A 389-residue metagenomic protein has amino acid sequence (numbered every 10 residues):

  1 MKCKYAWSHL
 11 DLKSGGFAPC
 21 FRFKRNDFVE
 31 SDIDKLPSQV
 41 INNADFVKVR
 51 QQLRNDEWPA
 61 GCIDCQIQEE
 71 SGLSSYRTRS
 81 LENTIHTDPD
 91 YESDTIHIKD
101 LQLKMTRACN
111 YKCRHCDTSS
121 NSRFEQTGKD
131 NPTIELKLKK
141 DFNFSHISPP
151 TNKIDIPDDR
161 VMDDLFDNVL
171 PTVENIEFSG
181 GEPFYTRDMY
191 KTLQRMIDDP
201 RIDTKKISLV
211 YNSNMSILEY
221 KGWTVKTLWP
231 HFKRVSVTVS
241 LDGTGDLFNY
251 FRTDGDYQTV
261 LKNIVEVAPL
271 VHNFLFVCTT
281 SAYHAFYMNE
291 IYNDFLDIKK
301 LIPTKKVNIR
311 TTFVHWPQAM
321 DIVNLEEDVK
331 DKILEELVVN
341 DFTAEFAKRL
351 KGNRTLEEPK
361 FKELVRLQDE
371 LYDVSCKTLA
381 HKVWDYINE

Functional and structural regions predicted by a protein language model:
M1-L81, F313-E389: Accessory C-terminal segments flanking Radical SAM cores
N43, H86-E92, D155-D167: A Trp-anchored, charged/polar loop motif used as the substrate-binding/catalytic surface of acyl/ester-handling
D64-D100, C109-Y111, N131-P132: Recognition helices and adjacent regulatory flanks at domain boundaries
E70, R114, N121: Short functional micro-motifs and their immediate structural scaffolds
I98-A108, D117-D159, P171-M189, D199-K221 (+3 more regions): Core AdoMet radical
D188-Q194, Y220-L228, Y287-I291: Distinct, well-ordered alpha-helical segments
K226-K233, A268, K299: Acidic (Asp/Glu)-rich catalytic clusters
A282-I298: Catalytic cores of alpha/beta
